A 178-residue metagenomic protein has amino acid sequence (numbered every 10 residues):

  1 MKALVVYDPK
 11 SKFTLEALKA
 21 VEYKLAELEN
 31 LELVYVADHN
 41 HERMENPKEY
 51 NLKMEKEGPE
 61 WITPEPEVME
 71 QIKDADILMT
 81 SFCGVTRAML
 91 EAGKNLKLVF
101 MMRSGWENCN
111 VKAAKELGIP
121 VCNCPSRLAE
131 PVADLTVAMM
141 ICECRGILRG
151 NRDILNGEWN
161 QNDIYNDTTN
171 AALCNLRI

Functional and structural regions predicted by a protein language model:
M1-A75: N-terminal glycine-/charge-rich "phosphate-binding" loop or analogous flexible N-terminal tail
M69-I72, L90-G93, L173: A short, aliphatic-rich alpha-helical micro-motif
D76-I77, L98: Structural motif
F82: Short His-centered aromatic/hydrophobic patch
G93-L98, L117-I119: A short helix->loop->beta-strand "cap" motif at the edges of active sites that frequently abuts
L96-N108: ADP-ribose/adenylate-binding Rossmann-like module
E107-I119: Rossmann-fold NAD(P)-binding glycine/threonine-rich loop
L117, P125-R177: Phosphate-binding beta-alpha-beta segment of Rossmann-like dinucleotide-binding domains, i.e., the NAD(P)
